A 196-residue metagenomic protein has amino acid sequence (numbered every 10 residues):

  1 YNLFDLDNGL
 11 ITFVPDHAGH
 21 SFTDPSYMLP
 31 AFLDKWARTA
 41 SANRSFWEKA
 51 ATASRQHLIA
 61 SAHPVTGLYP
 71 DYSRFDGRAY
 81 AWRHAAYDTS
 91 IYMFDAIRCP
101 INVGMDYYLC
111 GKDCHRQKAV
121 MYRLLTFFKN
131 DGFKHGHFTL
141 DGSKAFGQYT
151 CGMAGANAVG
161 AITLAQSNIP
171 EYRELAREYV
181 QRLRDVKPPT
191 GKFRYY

Functional and structural regions predicted by a protein language model:
Y1-R173: Extended ligand-binding clefts on enzyme/binding-domain cores
Y172-K187: Charged low-complexity "KEKE/polyampholyte" interaction tracts
K187-Y196: Hydrophobic, glycine-enriched assembly/anchoring segments
